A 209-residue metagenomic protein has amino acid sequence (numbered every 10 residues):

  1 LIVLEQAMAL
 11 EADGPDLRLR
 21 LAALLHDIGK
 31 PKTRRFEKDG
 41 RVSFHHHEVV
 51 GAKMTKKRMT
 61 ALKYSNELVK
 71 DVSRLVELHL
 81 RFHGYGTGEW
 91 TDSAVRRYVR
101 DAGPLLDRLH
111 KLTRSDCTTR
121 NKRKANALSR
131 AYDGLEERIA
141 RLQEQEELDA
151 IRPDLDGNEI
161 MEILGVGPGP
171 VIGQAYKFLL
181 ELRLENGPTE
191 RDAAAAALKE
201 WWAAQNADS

Functional and structural regions predicted by a protein language model:
V3, A7-A127, A131: Divalent metal-dependent catalytic cores for phosphoryl transfer on phosphate-bearing substrates
K57, A61, T119-S209: Charged substrate- and nucleic-acid-binding regions of tRNA-handling and nucleotidyl-transfer enzymes, centered on
